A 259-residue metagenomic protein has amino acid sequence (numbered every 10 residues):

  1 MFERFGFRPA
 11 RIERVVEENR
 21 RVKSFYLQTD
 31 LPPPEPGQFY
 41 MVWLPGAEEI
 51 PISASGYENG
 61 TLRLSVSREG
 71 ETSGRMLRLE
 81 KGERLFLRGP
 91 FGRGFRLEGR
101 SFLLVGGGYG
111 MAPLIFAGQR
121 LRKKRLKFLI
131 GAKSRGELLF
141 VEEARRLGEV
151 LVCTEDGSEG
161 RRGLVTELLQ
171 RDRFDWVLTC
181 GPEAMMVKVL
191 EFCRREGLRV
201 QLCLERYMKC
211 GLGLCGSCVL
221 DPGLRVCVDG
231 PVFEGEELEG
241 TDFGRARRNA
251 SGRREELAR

Functional and structural regions predicted by a protein language model:
F2-E83: Ferredoxin-reductase
E48-G56, G92-R100, C227: Short, Lys/Arg- and Gly-enriched loop/turn segments at beta-strand edges
E71-K209: FNR/FR-type flavoprotein reductase catalytic core
P113, E183-A184, E205-V232: Local cysteine-cluster metal-coordination motifs and their immediate loop/turn environment, predominantly Fe-S cluster
D221-R259: Short Fe-S-cluster ligation motifs
